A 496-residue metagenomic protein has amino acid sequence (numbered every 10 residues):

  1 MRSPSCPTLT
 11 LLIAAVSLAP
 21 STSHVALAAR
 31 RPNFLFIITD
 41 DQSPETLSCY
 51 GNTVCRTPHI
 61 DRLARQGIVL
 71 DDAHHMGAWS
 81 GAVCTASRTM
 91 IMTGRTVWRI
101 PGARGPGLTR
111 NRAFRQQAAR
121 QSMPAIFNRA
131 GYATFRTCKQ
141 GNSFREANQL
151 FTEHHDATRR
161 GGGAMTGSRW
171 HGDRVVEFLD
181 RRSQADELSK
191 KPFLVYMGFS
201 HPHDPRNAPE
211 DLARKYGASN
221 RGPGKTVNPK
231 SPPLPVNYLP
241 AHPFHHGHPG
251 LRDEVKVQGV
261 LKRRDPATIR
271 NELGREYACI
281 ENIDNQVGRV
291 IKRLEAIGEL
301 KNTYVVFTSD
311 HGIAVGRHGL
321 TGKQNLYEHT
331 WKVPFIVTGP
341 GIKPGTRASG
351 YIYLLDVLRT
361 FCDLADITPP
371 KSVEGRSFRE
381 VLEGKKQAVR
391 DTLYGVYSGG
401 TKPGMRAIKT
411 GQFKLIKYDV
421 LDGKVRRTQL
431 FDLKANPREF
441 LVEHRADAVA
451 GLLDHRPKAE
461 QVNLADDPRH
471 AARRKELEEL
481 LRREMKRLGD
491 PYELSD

Functional and structural regions predicted by a protein language model:
T8-S21: Bacterial N-terminal signal peptides
V25-A28: Boundary at the C-terminal end of the N-terminal hydrophobic targeting segment
R30-L35, Q66-D71, R129-F135, L188-V195 (+3 more regions): Loop/turn elements at helix/coil->beta-strand transitions in domains of secreted/extracellular proteins
D41-V54, A78, T158-G163, R169 (+5 more regions): Active-site-proximal cap/lid insertion segments
C49-G51, V69-M92, A103, R136-A147 (+7 more regions): Short, solvent-exposed turn/loop segments enriched in Gly/Ser/Thr/Pro and often Arg
G51-R88, G94-R95, R99, N128 (+6 more regions): Short, structured active-site-proximal loop/turn typified by the sulfatase FGly-forming signature C/S-X-P-X-R
T57-P58, I91, K139, L300-V306 (+6 more regions): Polar, surface-exposed loop/tail segments that function as active-site lids or cofactor/substrate-recognition elements
A86-S183, E187, F193, P205-E210 (+4 more regions): Catalytic-site neighborhoods of secreted/periplasmic enzymes that process anionic sulfate/phosphate groups
